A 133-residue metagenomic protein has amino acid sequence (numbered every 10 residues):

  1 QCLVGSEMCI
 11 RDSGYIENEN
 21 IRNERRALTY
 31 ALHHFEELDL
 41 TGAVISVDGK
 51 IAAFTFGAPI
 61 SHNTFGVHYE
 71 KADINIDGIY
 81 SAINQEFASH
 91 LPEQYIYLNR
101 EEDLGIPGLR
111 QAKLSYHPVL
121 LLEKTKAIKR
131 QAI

Functional and structural regions predicted by a protein language model:
Q1-I10: Single conserved hydrophobic/aromatic residue that forms the stacking wall/gate of nucleotide- or nucleobase-binding
C9-D12, I128: Extended hydrophobic/Leu-rich segments
R11-G66: A mid-sequence, solvent-exposed acidic-amphipathic segment
G42-R130: Aromatic (often tryptophan-rich) hydrophobic motifs at membrane interfaces
